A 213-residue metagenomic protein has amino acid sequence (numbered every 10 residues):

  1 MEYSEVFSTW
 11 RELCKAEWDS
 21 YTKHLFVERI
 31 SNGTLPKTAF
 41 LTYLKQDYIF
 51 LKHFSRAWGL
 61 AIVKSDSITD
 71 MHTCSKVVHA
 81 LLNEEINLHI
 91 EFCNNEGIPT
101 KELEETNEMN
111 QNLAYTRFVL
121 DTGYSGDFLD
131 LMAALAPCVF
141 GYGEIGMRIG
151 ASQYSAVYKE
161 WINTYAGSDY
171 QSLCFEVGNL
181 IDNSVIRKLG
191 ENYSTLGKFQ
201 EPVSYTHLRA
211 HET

Functional and structural regions predicted by a protein language model:
M1-S8: Basic/polar N-terminal segments that are highly enriched at the extreme N-terminus, encompassing both cleavable
T9, T69-S172: Active-site-proximal alpha-helical scaffolds that flank and shape metal-associated catalytic sites
R11-L35, F54, G178-G190: Short alpha-helical hairpin
K15-S20, T34-K64, E84, A133-G143 (+1 more regions): Alpha-helical bundle segments that constitute or directly flank the non-heme di-iron/ferroxidase center
T22, F50-A57, E84-L88, Q111-Y115 (+2 more regions): Amphipathic, well-ordered alpha-helical segments in soluble domains
V157, L189-Y205: Terminal "cap-and-tail" regions of soluble proteins that handle hydrophobic small molecules
Q171-C174, G178-I181, G197, V203: Carbohydrate-associated surface elements
T206-T213: Conserved small/polar residues in nucleotide/adenosyl-binding loops
